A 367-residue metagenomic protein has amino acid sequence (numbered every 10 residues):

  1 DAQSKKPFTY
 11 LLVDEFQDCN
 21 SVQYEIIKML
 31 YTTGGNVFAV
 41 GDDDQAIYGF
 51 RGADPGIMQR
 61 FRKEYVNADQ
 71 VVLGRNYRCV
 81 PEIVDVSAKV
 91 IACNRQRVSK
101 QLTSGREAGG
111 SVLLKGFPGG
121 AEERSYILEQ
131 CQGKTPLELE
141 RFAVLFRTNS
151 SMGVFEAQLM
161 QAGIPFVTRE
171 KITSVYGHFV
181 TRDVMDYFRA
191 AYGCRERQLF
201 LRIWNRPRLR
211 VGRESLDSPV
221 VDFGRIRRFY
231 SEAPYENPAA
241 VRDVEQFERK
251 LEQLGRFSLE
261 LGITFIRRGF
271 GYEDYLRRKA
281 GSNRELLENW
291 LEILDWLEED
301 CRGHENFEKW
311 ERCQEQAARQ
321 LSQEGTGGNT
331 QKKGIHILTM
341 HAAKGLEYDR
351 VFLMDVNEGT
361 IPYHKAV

Functional and structural regions predicted by a protein language model:
D1-Q59, R75, C79, I337 (+1 more regions): Conserved helicase NTPase motor core
L12, N36, D54-I57, N76-E82 (+11 more regions): Helical mechanochemical/support elements of P-loop NTPase systems and associated helical scaffolds
T33-N36, D42-D44, Y65-Q70, A108-V112 (+4 more regions): Short glycine-/polar-rich loops that comprise or flank the Walker A/P-loop and associated switch/sensor motifs
D43-I47, G52-G56, N76-V80, A121 (+5 more regions): Conserved nucleotide-binding/hydrolysis micro-motifs of P-loop NTPases
E64, A108-G110, T135-L259: ATPase/helicase motor core of nucleic-acid motors
V66-D69, G74-P165, A191-G193, G255-R256: Helicase P-loop NTPase motor core
R182-D186, H336-H364: A short beta-strand element within the Helicase C-terminal
E232-A342, Y363-K365: Accessory C-terminal helicase-associated subdomains
